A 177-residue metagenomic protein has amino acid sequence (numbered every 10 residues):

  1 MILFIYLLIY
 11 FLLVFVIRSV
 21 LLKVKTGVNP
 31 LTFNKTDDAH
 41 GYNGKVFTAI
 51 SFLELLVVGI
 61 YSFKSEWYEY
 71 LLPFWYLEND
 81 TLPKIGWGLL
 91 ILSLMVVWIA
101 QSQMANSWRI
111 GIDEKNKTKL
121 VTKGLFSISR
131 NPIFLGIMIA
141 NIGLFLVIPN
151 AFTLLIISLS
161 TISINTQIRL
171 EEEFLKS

Functional and structural regions predicted by a protein language model:
M1-I110, E114, K119, N141-K176: Membrane-anchoring alpha-helices and their flanking helix-loop junctions
G111-F134: Active-site-proximal inter-transmembrane loops
P132-I142: Kinked, hydrophobic transmembrane alpha-helices enriched for aromatic residues and small/kink-inducing positions
